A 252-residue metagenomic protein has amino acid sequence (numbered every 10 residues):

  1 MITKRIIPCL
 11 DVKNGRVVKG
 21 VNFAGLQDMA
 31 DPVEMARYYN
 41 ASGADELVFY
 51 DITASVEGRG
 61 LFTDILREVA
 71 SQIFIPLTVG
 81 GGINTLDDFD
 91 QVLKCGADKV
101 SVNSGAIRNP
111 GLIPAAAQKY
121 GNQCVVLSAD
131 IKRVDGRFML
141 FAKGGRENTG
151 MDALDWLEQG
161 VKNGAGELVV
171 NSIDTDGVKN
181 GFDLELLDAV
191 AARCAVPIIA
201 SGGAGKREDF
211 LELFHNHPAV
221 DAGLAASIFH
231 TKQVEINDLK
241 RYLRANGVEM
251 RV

Functional and structural regions predicted by a protein language model:
R5-C9, E46, F74-T78, K99-S101 (+5 more regions): Structural preference for beta-strand elements that scaffold enzyme active sites
D11, Y39, L47, V79 (+6 more regions): Conserved, mostly hydrophobic/aromatic
V12-N14, V18-K19, A97-V170, D174-T175: Conserved anion-binding
E46-D64, S104, V169-N180: Glycine-rich, proline-tolerant flexible connector loops at the mouths of alpha/beta enzymes
T53, L61-Y120: Glycine/small-residue-rich loop that forms an oxyanion/phosphate-binding "nest" at active or ligand-binding sites
G60-R67, P110, G150-L154, N180-D188: Charged helix-capping and loop-helix junction motifs
I73, L77-G96, E185-V220: Catalytic cores of alpha/beta
Q91-L112, S172-G177, A200-R207, N216-I236: Glycine-rich phosphate-binding active-site loops on the catalytic face of alpha/beta enzymes
